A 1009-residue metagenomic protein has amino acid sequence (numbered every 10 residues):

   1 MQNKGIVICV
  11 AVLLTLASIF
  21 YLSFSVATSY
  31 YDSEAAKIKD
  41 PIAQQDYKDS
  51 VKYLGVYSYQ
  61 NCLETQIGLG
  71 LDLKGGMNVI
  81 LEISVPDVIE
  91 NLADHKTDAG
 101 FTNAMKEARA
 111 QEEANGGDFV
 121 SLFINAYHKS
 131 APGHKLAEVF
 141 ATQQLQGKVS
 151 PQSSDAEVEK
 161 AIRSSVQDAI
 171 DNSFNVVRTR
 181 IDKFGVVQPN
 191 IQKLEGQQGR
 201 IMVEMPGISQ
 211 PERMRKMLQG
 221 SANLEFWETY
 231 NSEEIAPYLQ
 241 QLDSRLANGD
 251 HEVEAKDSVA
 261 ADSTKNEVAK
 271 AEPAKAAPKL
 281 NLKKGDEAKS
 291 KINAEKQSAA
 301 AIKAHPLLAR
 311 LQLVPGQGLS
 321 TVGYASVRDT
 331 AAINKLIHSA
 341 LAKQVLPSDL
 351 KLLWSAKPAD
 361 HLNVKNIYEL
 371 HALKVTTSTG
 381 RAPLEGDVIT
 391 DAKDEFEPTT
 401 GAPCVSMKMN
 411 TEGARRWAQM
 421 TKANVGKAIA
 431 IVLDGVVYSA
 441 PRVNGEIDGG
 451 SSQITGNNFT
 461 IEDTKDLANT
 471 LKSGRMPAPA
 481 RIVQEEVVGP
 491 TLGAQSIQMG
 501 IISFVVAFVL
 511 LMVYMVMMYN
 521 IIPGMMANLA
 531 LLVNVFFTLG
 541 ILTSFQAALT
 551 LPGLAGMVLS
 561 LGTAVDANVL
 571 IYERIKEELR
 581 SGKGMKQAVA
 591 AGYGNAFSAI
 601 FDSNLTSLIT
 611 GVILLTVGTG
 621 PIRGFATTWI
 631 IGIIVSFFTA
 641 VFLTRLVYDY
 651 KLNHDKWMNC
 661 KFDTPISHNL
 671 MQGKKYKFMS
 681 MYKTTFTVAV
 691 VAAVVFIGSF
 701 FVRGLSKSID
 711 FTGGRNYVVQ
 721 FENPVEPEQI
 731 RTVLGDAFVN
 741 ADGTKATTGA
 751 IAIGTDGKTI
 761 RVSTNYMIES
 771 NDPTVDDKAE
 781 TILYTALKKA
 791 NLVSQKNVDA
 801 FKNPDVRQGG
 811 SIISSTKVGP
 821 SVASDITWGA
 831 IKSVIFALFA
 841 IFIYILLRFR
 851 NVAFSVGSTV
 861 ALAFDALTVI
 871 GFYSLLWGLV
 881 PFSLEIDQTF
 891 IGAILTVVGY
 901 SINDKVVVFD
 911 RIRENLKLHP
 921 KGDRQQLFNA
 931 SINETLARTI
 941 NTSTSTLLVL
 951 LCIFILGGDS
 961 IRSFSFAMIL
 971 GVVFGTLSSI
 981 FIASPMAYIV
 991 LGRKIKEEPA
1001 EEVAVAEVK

Functional and structural regions predicted by a protein language model:
M1-Y21, A27-I67, E90-V120, I124-H128 (+4 more regions): Interfacial helix-loop-helix hairpins and adjacent transmembrane helices of multi-pass alpha-helical membrane proteins
Q2-K4, V405-S406, N410-V425, I429-A430 (+5 more regions): Interfacial segments of transmembrane alpha-helices in multi-pass membrane proteins
V12-T15, G524-Q546, M557-A564, F625-A640 (+3 more regions): Small-residue-enriched core segments of transmembrane alpha-helices in multipass membrane transport and channel
L22-T28, D49, E64-M77, L81-D434 (+4 more regions): Non-transmembrane, solvent-exposed regions of membrane trafficking/translocation machinery
V177, T491-L511, T563, K583-T619 (+10 more regions): Pore- and gate-forming transmembrane helices of large, multi-pass membrane proteins
E204, E462-V506, I782, A786 (+1 more regions): Juxtamembrane "pre-transmembrane" interface segments
V533, G540-I541, E577-S598, D602-A689 (+2 more regions): Hydrophobic alpha-helical transmembrane segments of membrane transport and translocation systems, primarily multi-pass
L559-T606, D649-W657, S874, V880-T942 (+1 more regions): Cytosolic juxtamembrane regions of multi-pass inner-membrane proteins
